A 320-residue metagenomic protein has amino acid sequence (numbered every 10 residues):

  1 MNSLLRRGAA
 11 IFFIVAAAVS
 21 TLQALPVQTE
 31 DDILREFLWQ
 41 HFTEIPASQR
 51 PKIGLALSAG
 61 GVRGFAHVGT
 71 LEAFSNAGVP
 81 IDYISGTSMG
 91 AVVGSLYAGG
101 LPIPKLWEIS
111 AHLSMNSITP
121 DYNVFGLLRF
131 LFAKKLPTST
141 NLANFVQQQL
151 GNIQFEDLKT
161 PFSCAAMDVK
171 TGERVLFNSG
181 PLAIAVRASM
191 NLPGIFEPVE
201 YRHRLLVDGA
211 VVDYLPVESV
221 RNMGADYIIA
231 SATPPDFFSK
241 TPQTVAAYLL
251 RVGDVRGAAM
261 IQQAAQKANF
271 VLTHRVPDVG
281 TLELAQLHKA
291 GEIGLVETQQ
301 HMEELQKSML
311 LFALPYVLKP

Functional and structural regions predicted by a protein language model:
M1-F12: Bacterial N-terminal signal peptides that target proteins for export
A10-S20: Bacterial N-terminal signal peptides
Q23-I84, L96-P320: Patatin-like phospholipase
G86, G90: Gly/Ala-rich beta-loop-alpha elbow adjacent to hydrolase catalytic centers
